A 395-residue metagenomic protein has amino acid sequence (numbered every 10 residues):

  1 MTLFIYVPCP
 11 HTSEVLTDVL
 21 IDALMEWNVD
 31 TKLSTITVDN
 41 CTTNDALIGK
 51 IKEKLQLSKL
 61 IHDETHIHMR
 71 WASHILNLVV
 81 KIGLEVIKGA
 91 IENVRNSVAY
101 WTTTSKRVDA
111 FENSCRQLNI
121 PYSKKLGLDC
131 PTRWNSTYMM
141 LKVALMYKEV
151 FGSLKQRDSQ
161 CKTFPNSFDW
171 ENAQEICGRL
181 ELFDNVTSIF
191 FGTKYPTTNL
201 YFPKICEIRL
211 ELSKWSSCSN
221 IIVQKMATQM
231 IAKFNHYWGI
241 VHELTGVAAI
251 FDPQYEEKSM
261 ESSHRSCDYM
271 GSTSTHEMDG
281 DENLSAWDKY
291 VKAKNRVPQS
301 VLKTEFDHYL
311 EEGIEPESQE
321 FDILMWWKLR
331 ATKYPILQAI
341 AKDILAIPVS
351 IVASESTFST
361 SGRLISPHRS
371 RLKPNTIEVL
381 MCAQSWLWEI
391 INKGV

Functional and structural regions predicted by a protein language model:
M1, K32-L33, D45-L47, K59-D63 (+9 more regions): Intrinsically disordered, low-complexity regions enriched in proline, serine, glycine and charged residues
M1-F4, V15-D18, I48-K52, I82-E85 (+9 more regions): Short coil/turn segments at secondary-structure boundaries
M1-R116, K125, V241, V349: Active-site neighborhood segments
H11, V15, N28-L33, E64-S73 (+15 more regions): Eukaryote-biased feature marking scaffold/signaling PDZ-domain proteins and nuclear chromatin regulators
A23, K54, M140, A144-Y147 (+7 more regions): Generic, well-ordered alpha-helical scaffold segments in large soluble proteins
S34, Y122, F151-H308, E312-E315 (+1 more regions): Extended, C-terminal/distal alpha-helical "rod" segments
S34-T43, E64-M69, S97, S114 (+11 more regions): Short amphipathic alpha-helical segments embedded in low-complexity Lys/Glu-rich regions
I75, I82, Y122-E149, T193 (+2 more regions): Amphipathic alpha-helical/coiled-coil segments positioned at domain termini
